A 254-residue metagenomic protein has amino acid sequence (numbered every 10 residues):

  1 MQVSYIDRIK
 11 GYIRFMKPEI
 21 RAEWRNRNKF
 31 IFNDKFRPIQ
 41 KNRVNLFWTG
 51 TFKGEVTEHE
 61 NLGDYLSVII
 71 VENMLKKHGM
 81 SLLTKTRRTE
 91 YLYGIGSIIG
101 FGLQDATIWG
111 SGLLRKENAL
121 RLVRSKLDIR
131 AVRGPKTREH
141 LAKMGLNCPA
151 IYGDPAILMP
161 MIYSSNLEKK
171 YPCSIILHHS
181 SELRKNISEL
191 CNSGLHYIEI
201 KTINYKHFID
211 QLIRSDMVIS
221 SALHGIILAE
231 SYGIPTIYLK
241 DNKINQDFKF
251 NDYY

Functional and structural regions predicted by a protein language model:
Q2-Y254: Active-site anion-handling motifs in enzyme catalytic cores
